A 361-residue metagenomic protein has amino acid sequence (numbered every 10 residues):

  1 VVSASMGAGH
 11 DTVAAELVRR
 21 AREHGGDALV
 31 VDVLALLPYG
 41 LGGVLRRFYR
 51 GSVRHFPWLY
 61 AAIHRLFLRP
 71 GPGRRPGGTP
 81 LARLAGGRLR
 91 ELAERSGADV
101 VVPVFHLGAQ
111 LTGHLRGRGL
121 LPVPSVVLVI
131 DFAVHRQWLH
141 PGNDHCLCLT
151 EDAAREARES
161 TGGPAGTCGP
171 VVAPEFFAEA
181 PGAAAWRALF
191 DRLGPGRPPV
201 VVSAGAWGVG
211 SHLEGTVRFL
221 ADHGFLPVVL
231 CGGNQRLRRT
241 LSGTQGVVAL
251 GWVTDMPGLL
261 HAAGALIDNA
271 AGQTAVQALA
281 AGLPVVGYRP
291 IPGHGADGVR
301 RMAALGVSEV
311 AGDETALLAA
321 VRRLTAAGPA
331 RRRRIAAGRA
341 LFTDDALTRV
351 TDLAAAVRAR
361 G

Functional and structural regions predicted by a protein language model:
E16-S96: Conserved N-terminal ligand/cofactor-binding loop architecture of enzyme catalytic domains
L66-A157: Active-site and donor-binding regions of nucleotide-sugar-utilizing enzymes
D144-P199, A204-A206, C231-R236: A nucleotide-sugar donor-handling region in carbohydrate enzymes
G182-A184, D191-A263: Donor-nucleotide binding loops and adjacent catalytic segments primarily of GT-B fold Leloir glycosyltransferases
M256-D297: A donor-sugar binding/catalytic signature common to diverse glycosyltransferases and related nucleotide-sugar
G293-R322: Change "using UDP/GDP/dTDP sugars" to "using nucleotide sugars
E309, E314, V321-R339, R360: Conserved donor-nucleotide binding/catalytic region of nucleotide-linked donor-dependent transferases
A340-G361: C-terminal alpha-helical cap of glycosyltransferases
